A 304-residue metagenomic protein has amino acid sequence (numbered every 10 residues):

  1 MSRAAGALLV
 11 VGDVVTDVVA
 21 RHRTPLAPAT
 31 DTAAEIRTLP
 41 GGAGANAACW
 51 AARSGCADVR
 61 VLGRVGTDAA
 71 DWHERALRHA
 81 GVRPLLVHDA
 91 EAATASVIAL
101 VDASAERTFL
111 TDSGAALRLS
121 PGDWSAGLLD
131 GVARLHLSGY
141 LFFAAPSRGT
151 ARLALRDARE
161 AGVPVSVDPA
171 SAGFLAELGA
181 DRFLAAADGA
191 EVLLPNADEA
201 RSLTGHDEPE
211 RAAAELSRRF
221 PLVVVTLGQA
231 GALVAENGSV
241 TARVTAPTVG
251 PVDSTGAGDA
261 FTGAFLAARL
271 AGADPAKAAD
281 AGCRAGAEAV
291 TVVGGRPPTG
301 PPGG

Functional and structural regions predicted by a protein language model:
M1-L9, R156-E160, H206-G304: Conserved phosphate-binding/catalytic region of the ribokinase-like
M1-R60, A69-W72, P251-V252: Glycine-rich phosphate/adenosyl-contacting loop at the front of the ribokinase-like
M1-V14, A76-D89, A99-T241: Ribokinase/PfkB-type carbohydrate-kinase core domain
D31-G42, N46, D89-A93, L119 (+4 more regions): Residues at secondary-structure transition points
A47-A48, H73, A154, A285: Aromatic/hydrophobic pocket-lining residues that form π-stacking "cages" and hydrophobic walls in ligand
C56-A57, V82, V163, G295: Short glycine/serine/threonine/alanine-rich loop segments
D58-L86: A glycine-rich beta-to-alpha transition motif near the start of alpha/beta enzyme domains, typified by
R64, A95-L100, V244: Catalytic-core segment of enzymes that process non-peptidic bonds
